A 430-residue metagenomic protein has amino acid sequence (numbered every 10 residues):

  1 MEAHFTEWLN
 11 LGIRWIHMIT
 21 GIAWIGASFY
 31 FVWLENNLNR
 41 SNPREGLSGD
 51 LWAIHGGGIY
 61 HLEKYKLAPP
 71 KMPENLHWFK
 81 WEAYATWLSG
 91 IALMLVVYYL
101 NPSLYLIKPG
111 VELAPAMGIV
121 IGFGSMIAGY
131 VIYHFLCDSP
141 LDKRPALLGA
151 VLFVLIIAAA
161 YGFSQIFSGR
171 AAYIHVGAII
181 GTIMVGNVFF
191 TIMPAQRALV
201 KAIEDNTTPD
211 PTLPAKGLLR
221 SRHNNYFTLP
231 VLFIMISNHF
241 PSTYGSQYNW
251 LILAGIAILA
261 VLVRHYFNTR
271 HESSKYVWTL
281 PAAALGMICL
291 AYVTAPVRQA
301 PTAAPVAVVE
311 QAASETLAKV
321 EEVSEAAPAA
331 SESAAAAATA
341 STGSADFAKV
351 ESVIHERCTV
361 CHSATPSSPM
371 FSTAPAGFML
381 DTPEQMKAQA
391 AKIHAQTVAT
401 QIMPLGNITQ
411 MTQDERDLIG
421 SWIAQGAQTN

Functional and structural regions predicted by a protein language model:
F5-T6, H61-F79, D210-P214: Cytosolic juxtamembrane amphipathic/interface segments immediately preceding and feeding into a transmembrane helix
G12-I25, A114-S125, R170-F189: Alpha-helical transmembrane segments
S28-N39, G129-I132, V188-I203: Membrane-water interface of transmembrane alpha-helices
S28-P70: Membrane-interface amphipathic/juxtamembrane segments adjacent to transmembrane helices
K71, W78, I91, Y98 (+2 more regions): Aromatic- and Gly/Pro-enriched helix-to-coil junctions and flexible linker segments
W78, A83-P102, A160-I174, F227-S246: Alpha-helical transmembrane segments and their membrane-interface junctions in multi-pass membrane proteins
P115-G162: Cytosolic-side membrane-entry/anchor segment at the start of a transmembrane helix
D142-A150, G245-N249, T269-A284: Membrane-interfacial entry segments at the cytosolic side of transmembrane helices
